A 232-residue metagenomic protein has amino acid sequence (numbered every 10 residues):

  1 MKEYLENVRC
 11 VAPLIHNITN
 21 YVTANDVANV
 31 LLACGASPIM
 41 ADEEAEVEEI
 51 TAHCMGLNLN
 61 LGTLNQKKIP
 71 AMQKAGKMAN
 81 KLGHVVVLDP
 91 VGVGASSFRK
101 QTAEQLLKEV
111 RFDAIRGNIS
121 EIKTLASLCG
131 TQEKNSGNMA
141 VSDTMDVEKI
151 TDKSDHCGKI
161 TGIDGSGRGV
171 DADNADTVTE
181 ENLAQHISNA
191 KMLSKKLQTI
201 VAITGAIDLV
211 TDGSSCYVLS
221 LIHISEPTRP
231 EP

Functional and structural regions predicted by a protein language model:
M1-L88: Conserved N-terminal subdomain of the carbohydrate kinase-like
T19, T23, T211, T228: Ser/Thr-centric signal marking residues that sit in or immediately flank functional binding/regulatory motifs
E46-V47, G94, L209: Positions that flank functional sites
G62, V91-V93, S120, A206: Active-site beta-loop-alpha junctions enriched in small/polar residues
A71, G76-K108, F112-A114: Glycine/small-residue-rich loop that forms an oxyanion/phosphate-binding "nest" at active or ligand-binding sites
F98-C216: Conserved phosphate/ATP/ADP-binding segment of small-molecule kinases
L219: Hydrophobic residues at beta-strand termini and immediately following loops that shape nucleotide-binding pockets
I222-P232: Single conserved hydrophobic/aromatic residue that forms the stacking wall/gate of nucleotide- or nucleobase-binding
